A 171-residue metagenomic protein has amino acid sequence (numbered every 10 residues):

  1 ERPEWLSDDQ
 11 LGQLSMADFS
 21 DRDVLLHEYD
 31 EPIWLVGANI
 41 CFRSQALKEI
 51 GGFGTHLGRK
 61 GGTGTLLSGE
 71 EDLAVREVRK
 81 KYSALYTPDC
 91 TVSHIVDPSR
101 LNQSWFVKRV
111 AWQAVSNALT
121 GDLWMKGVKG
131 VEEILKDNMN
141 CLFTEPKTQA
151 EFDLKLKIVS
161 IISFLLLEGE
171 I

Functional and structural regions predicted by a protein language model:
E1-L11: Conserved donor NDP-sugar-binding/catalytic core segment of glycosyltransferases
L11-I33: Short, flexible, basic/aromatic active-site loop/helix in glycosyltransferases
L35, R59-L73: Acidic donor-binding loop at a coil-to-helix junction in glycosyltransferase catalytic cores that engages
V36-G52: Conserved nucleotide-sugar donor-binding and metal-coordinating catalytic region shared by glycosyltransferases
C41, L67, Y86: Short aromatic/basic micro-patch
L47, E71-S93: Catalytic donor-sugar/metal-binding loop of nucleotide-sugar-dependent glycosyltransferases
S99-K108: Accessory recognition modules or surfaces
K108-V115, D122-I171: Non-catalytic, C-terminal membrane-associated alpha-helical segments of glycosyltransferases
